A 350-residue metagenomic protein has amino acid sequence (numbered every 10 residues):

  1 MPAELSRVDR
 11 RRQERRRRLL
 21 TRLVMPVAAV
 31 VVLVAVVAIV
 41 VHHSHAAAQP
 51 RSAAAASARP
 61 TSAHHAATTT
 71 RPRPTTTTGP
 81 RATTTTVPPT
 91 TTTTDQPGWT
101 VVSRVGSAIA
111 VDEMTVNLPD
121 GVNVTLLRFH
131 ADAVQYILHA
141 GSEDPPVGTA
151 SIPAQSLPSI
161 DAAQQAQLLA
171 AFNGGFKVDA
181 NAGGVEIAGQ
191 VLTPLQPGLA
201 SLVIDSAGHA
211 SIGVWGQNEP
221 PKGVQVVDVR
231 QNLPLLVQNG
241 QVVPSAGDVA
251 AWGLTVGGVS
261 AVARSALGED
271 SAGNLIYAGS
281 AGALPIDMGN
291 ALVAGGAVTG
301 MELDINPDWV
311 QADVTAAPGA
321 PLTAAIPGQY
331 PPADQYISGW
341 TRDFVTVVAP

Functional and structural regions predicted by a protein language model:
M1-L19: N-terminal Lys/Arg-rich, disordered targeting/topogenic segments
R12, R16, R22-A67, R71 (+1 more regions): Zymogen propeptides
V122, P197, V262, S338-R342: Short, solvent-exposed loop/turn segments at the edges of secondary structure
T125-F129, A200-I204, S265-E269, V310-D313 (+1 more regions): Short beta-strand scaffold segments in enzyme catalytic cores
L138-A294: Aspartyl protease catalytic domain
V227-V229, L236, V242, V298 (+2 more regions): Pepsin/retropepsin-fold aspartyl endopeptidases
I276-A278, A283-A317, A325-P327: C-terminal soluble interaction/assembly domains
W309-P350: C-terminal regions of proteins
